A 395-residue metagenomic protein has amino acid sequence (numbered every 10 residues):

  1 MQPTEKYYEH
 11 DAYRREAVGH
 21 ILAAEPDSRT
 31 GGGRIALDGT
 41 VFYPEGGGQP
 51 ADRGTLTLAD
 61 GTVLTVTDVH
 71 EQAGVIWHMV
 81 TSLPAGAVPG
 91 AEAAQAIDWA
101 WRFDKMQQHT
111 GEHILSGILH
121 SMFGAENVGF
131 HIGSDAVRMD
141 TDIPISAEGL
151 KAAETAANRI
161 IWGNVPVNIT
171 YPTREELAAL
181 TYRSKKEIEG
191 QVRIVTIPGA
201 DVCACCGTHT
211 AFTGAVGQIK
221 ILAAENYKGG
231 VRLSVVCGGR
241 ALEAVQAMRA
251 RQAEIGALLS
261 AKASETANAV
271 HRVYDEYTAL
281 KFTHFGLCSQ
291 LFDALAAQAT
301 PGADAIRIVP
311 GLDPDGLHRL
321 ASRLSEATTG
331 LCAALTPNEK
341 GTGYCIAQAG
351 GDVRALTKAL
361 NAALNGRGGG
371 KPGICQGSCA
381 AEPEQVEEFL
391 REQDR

Functional and structural regions predicted by a protein language model:
M1-R395: A glycine- and charged-residue-rich anion-binding loop/surface
